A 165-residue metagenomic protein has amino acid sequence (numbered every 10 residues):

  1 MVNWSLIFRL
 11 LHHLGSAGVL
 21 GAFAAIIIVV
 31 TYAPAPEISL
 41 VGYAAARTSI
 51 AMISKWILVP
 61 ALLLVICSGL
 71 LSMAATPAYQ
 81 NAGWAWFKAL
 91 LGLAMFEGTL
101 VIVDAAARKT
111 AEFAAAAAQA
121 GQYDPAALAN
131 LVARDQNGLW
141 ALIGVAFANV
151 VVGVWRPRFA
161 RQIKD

Functional and structural regions predicted by a protein language model:
M1-D165: Polytopic transmembrane helical bundles with strong interfacial aromatic enrichment
